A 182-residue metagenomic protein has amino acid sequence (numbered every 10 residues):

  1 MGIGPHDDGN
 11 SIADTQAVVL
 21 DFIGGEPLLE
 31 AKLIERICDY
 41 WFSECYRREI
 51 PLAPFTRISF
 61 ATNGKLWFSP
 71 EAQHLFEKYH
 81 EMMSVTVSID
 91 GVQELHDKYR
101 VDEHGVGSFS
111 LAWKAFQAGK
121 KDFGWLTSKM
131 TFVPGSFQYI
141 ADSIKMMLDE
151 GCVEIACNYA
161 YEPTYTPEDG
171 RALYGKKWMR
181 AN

Functional and structural regions predicted by a protein language model:
M1-P5, A112-G119: Structured alpha-helical segments in the cores of large, soluble enzyme domains
G2-Q93: Conserved SAM/AdoMet-binding glycine-rich loop
I34-F42, Q73, W113-Q117, I140-M147: Generic structural signal for well-ordered alpha-helices, preferentially at hydrophobic/aromatic core positions
C45-R48, M83-V87, F109-K114, G151-A156: Glycine-rich loops and low-complexity Gly/Arg-rich segments that provide flexible linkers or classic glycine-based
G64-P70, A115-G124: Active-site-proximal beta-alpha core segment in soluble small-molecule metabolic enzymes
E94-S110, Q117-N182: Radical SAM enzyme [4Fe-4S]-AdoMet core and its adjacent flexible, acidic and glycine-rich loops/tails across
